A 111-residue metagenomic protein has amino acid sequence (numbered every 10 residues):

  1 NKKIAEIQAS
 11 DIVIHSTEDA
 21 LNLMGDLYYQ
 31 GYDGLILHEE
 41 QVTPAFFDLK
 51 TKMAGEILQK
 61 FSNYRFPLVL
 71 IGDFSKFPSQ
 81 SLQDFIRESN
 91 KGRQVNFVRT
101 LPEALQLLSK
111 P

Functional and structural regions predicted by a protein language model:
N1-P111: Amphipathic, Lys/Arg-enriched alpha-helical "gate/interface" segment within cytosolic domains that mediates
